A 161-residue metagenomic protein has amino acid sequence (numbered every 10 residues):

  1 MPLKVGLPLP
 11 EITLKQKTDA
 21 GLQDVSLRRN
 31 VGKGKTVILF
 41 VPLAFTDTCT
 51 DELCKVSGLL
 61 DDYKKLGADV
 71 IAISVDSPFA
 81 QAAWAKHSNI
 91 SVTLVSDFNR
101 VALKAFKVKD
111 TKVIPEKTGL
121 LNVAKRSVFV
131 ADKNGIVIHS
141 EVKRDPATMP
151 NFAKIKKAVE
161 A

Functional and structural regions predicted by a protein language model:
M1-A161: Chalcogenol-based redox active-site neighborhoods
